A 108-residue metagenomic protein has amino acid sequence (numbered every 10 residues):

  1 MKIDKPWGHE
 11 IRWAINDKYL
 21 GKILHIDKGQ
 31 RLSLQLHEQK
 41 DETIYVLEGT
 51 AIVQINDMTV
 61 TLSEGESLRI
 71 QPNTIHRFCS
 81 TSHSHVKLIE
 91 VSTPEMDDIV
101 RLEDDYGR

Functional and structural regions predicted by a protein language model:
M1-L36, K40-D41: A short glycine-rich, His/Asp/Glu-containing loop-to-beta-strand
I3-K5, R77-R108: Double-stranded beta-helix
A14, H25, Q35-H37, Y45 (+3 more regions): Well-ordered beta-strand positions
Y19, Q30, Q39-K40, M58 (+3 more regions): A generic "binding-loop/recognition-motif" signal
S33-L34, I44, V53-Q54, I70 (+2 more regions): Short beta-strand His + acidic residue motifs that chelate non-heme Fe in jelly-roll/DSBH and cupin folds
Q39-I52, N56-D57: Glycine- and acidic-residue-biased ligand/ion/polar-headgroup-sensing regions
Q39-K40, E66-R69, Y106-G107: A short, sequence-level motif marking secondary-structure junctions
D57-I75: Short acidic-glycine-tyrosine-enriched beta hairpin
